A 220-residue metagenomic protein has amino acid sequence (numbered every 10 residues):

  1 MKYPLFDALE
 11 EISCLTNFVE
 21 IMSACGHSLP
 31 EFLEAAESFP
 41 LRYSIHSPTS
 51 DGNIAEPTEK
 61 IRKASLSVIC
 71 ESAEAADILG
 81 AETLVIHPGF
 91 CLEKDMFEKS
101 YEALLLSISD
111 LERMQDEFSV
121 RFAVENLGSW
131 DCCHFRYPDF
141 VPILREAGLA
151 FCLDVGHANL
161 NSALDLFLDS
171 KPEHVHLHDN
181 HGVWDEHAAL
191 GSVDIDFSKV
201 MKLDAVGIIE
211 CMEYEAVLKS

Functional and structural regions predicted by a protein language model:
M1, N17-I21, Y43-S47, L84-I86 (+4 more regions): Hydrophobic faces of well-ordered beta-strands that scaffold small-molecule active sites in alpha/beta enzyme cores
M1-E71, A150: N-terminal pre-domain/capping segments
M1-Y3, S23-C25, T49-D51, P88-L92 (+4 more regions): Active-site-proximal loop/turn and secondary-structure-junction residues that shape catalytic pockets, frequently
A8, A81-E82, H134-Y137, V141 (+2 more regions): Histidine-acidic metal/acid-base catalytic patches
E37-D51, L104-F118, P142-A147, I195-D204: Alpha-helix-loop-beta-strand connector modules within alpha/beta enzyme cores
D51-P57, L92-F97, G182-H187: A short acidic, helix-capping loop that chelates divalent metal ions and anchors anionic groups
T58-L153: Active-site acidic/histidine proton-transfer and metal-coordination neighborhood in alpha/beta enzyme cores
